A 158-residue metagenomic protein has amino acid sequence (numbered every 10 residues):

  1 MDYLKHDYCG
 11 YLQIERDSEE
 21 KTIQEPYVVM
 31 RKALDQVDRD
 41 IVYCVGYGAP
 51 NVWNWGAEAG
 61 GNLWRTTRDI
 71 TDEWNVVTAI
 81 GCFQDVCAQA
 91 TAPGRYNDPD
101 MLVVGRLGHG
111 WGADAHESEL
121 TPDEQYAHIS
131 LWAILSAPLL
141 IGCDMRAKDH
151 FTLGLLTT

Functional and structural regions predicted by a protein language model:
M1-R16: Active-site groove signature of glycoside hydrolases
D2, V37-I41: Short, well-ordered coil/turn segments that N-cap beta-strands
H6, K21-P26, M101-L102: Aromatic- and glycine-enriched pocket-lining scaffold segments that form the walls of small-molecule binding clefts
D17-E25, E124-Q125: Soluble non-cytosolic domains of exported or imported proteins
P26, M30, A127-S130: Stable alpha-helical elements in mature extracytoplasmic
K32-D35: Long, compositionally biased eukaryotic scaffolding/regulatory segments
D40-D144: Glycan-recognition surfaces
C143-T158: Non-catalytic C-terminal accessory modules of carbohydrate-active enzymes
